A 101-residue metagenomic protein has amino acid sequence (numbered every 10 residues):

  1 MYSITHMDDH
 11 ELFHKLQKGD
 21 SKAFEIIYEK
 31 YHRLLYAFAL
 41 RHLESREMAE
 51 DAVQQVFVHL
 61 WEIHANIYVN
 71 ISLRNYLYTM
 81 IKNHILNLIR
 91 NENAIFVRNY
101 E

Functional and structural regions predicted by a protein language model:
M1-L34: N-terminal module of bacterial RNA polymerase sigma factors
H10-F13, S21-E25, R46, E50 (+2 more regions): Short, structured helix-loop boundary elements
Y28-R46: Amphipathic, Lys/Arg- and hydrophobic-enriched alpha-helical face
E29-R33, Q54, K82, N91: ATP/adenylate-binding site constellation spanning eukaryotic-like Ser/Thr protein kinases, ABC-transporter
A37, D51-V58, E62, I71-N83: Structural recognition of an alpha-helix C-terminal capping motif at a helix-to-coil junction
A65-V69, T79-N99: Arg/Lys-rich amphipathic alpha helix in sigma70-family domain 2
